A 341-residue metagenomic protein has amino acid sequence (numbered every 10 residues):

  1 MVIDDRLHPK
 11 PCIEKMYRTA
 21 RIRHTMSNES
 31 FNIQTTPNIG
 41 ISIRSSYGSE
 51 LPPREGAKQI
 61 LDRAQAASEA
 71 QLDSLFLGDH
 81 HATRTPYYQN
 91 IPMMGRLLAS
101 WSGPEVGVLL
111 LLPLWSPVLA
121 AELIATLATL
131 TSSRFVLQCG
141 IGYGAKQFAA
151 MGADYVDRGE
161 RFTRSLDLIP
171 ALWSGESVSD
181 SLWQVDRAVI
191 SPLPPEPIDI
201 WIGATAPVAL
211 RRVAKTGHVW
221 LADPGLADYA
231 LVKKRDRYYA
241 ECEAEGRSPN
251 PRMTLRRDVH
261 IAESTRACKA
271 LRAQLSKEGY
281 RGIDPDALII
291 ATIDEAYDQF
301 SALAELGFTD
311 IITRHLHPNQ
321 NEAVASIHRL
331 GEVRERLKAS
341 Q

Functional and structural regions predicted by a protein language model:
I13, R21-W101, E196-I198: N-terminal beta1-alpha1-beta2 module of alpha/beta enzyme domains
S27-P37, L51, S116-T216, V232-Y238 (+1 more regions): Internal, glycine-rich beta/alpha segment that forms the wall or movable "lid" of small-molecule/cofactor binding
I39-I43, L75-L77, V106-V108, F135-C139 (+4 more regions): Hydrophobic faces of well-ordered beta-strands that scaffold small-molecule active sites in alpha/beta enzyme cores
I43-A57, L111-P113, P117, P197-A204 (+1 more regions): Active-site mouth loops of central-metabolism enzymes
R54-A66, L123, A204-R211, T292-A302: Short, acidic/polar
S68-E69, M94-S102, I124, A128-R134 (+3 more regions): Acidic (Asp/Glu)-rich catalytic clusters
Y88-G107, S165, I327-Q341: Alpha-helix-loop-beta-strand connector modules within alpha/beta enzyme cores
L166-I169, L231-Y239, N321-S340: C-terminal helical cap(s) of enzyme catalytic domains, especially alpha/beta-barrels
